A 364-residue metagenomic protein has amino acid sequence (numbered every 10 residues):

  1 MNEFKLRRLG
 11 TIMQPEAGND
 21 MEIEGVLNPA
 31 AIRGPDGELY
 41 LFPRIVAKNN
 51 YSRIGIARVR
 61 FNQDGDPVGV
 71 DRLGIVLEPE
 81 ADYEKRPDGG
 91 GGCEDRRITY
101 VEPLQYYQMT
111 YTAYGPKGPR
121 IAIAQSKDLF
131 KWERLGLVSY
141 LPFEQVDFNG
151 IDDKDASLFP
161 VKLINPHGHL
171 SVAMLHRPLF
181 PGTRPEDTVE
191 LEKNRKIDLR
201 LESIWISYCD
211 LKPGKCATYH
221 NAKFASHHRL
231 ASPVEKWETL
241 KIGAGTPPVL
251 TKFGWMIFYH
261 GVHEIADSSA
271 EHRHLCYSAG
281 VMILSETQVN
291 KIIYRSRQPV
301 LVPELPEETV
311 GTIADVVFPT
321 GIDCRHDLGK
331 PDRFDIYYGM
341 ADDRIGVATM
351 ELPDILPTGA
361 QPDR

Functional and structural regions predicted by a protein language model:
M1-E24, N28, I32-G91, Y100-D153 (+3 more regions): Beta-rich carbohydrate-recognition and catalytic domains
P319-D323: Extended, compositionally biased non-globular segments
